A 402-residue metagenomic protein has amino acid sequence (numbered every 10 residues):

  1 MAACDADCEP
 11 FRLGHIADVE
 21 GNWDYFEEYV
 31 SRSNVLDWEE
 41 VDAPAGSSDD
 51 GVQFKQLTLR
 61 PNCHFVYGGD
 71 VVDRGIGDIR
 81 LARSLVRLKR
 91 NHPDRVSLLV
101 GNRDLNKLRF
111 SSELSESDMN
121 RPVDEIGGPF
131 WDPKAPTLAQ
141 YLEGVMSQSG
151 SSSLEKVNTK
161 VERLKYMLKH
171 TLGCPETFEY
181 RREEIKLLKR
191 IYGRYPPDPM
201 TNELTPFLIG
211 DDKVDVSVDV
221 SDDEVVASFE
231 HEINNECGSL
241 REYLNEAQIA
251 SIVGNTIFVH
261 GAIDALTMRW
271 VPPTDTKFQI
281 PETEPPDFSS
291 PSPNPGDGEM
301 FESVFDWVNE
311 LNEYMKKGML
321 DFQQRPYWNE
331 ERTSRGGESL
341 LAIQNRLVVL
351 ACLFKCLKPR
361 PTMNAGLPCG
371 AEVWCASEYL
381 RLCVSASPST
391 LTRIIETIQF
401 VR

Functional and structural regions predicted by a protein language model:
M1-R402: Feature recognizes metal-dependent phosphohydrolase scaffolds
